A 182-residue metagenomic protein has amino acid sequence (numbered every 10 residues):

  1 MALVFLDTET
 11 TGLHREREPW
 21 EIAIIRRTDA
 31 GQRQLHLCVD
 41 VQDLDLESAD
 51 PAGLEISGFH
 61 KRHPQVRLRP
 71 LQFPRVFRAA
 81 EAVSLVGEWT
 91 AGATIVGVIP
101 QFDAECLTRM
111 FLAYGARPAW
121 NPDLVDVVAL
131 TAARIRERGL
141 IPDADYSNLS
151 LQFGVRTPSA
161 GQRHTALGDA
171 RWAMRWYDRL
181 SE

Functional and structural regions predicted by a protein language model:
A2-V4, E9-Q101, F153: Conserved non-catalytic scaffold segment of RNase H-like nuclease domains
D7-E9, D103, D126, D169: Acidic active-site catalytic centers that drive phospho-/nucleotidyl reactions and related ester hydrolyses
L13-R15, A132, R175: Conserved protein kinase catalytic core
E18-E21, R109-A113: Short, glycine/charged-enriched secondary-structure capping and boundary segments
V41-P64, V127-R171: Active-site-proximal helix-loop-helix substrate-binding element of RNase H-like nuclease domains
A79-V86, D103-M110, D126-V127, P142-D145: Amphipathic alpha-helical interface surfaces
T94-Q101, E105-F111, A144-E182: Acidic, Mg2+-coordinating catalytic module of metal-dependent nucleases/exonucleases that use a two-metal-ion mechanism
F111-L124: A short alpha->loop->secondary-structure connector
